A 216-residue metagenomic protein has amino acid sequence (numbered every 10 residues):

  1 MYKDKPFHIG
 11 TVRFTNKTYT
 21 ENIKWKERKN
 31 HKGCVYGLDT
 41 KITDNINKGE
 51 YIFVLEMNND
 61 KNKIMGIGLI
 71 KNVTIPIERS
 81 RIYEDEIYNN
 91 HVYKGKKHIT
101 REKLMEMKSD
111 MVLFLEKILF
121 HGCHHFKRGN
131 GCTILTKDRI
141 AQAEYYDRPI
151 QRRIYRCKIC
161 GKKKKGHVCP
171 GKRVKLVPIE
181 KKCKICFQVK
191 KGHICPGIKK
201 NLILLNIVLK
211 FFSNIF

Functional and structural regions predicted by a protein language model:
M1-D4, E78-R152, F187, K199-F216: Contiguous surface segments at macromolecular interaction interfaces
Y2-K48: Short N-terminal edge-element motif at the start of the domain
E56-N62: Short, charged beta-turn/beta-strand-edge "cap" motif at the junction between a beta-strand and an adjacent loop
I64-T74: Short beta-strand-centered aromatic/proline hotspots
I154-C157, E180: Residues immediately within or flanking Cys/His clusters that coordinate Zn2+ in small zinc-binding modules
G161, P170, F187, P196: Cys/His-coordinated zinc-binding microdomains
G166-H167, G192-H193: Short, non-ligating residues that shape and space the ligands of small metal-coordination modules and catalytic
